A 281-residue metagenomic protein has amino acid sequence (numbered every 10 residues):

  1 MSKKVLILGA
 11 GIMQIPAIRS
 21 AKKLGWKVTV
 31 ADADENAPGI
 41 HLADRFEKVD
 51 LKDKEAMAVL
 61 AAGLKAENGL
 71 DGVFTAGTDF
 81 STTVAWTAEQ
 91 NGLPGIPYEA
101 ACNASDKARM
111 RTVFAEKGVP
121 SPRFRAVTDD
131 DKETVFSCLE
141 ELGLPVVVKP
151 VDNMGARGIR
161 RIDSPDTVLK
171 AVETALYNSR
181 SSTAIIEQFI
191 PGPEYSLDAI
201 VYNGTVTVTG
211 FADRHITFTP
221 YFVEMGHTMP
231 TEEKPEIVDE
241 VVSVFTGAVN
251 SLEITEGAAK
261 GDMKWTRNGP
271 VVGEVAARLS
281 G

Functional and structural regions predicted by a protein language model:
M1-A100, D130-E133: ATP-binding N-terminal substructure of ATP-dependent carboxylate-amine bond-forming enzymes
V30, G95-P97, R123, V148 (+1 more regions): Hydrophobic residues in well-ordered beta-strands that form the structural core
N91, N153-R157, V223-M229: Helix-loop-beta segment of a Rossmann-like dinucleotide-binding subdomain
D106-I185, P191, Y202-T205, T231-S243: Active-site nucleotide/adenylate-binding loops and adjacent lid/helix of ATP-dependent enzymes
L142, A175-T183, Q188-E232, D239-V272 (+1 more regions): Phosphate-binding core of ATP-grasp and ATP-grasp-like enzymes
